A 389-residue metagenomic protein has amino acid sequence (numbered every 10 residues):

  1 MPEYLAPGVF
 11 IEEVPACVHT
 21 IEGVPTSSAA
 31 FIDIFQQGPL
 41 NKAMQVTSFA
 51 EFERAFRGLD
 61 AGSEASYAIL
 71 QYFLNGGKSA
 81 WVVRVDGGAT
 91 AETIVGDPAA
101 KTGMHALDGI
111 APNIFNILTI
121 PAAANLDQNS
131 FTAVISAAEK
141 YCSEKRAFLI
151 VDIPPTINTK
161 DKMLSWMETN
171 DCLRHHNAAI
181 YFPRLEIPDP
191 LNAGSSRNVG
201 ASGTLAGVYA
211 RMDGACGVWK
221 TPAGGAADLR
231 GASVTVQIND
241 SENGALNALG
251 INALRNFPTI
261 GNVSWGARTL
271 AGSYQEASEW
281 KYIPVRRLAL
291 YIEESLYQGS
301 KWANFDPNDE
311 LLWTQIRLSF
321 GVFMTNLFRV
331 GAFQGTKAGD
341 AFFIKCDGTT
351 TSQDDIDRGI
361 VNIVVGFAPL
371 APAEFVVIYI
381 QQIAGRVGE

Functional and structural regions predicted by a protein language model:
M1-G88, A99-E389: Structured, hydrophobic secondary-structure cores that serve as assembly/anchoring elements
A91-T93: A broadly used, surface-exposed interaction patch
